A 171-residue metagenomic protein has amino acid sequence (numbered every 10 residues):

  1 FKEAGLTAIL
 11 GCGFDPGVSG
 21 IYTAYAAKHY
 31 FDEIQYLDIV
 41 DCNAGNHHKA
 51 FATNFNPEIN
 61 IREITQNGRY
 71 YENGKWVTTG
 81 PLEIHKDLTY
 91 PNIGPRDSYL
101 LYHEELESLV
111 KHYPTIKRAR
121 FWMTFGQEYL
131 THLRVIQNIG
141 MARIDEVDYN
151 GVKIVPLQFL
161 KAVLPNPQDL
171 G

Functional and structural regions predicted by a protein language model:
F1-A8: Rossmann-fold NAD(P)-binding glycine/threonine-rich loop
A8-G11, D38: Short catalytic-loop micro-motif centered on adjacent basic/acidic residues
L10-C12, P16, N73, L170: Short glycine-rich loop/turn motifs that provide flexible caps or phosphate-binding loops at active sites
C12-Y22, A27: Short alpha-helices
H29-G171: C-terminal catalytic/substrate-binding lobe primarily of soluble NAD(P)-dependent oxidoreductases
